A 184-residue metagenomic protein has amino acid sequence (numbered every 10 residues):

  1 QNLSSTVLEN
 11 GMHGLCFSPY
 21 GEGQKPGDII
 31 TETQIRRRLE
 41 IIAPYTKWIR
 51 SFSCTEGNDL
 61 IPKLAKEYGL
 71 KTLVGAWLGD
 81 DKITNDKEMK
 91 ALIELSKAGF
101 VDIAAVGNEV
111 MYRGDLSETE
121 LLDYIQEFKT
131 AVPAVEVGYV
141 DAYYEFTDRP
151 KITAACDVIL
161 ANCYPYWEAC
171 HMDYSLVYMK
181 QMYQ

Functional and structural regions predicted by a protein language model:
Q1-D28, D81-F128: Ligand-binding grooves and catalytic loops that recognize ribose/phosphate and carbohydrate rings, and esterified lipid
N10-M89: N-terminal carbohydrate-binding/catalytic regions of secreted carbohydrate-active enzymes
M12-G14, W48-R50, G69-L73, V101-A105 (+2 more regions): Structural preference for beta-strand elements that scaffold enzyme active sites
P19-E22, T55-N58, L78-K82, G107-R113 (+2 more regions): Solvent-exposed loop/turn segments at secondary-structure junctions within structured extracellular/periplasmic domains
E40-A43, P62-K66, L121-P133, Q184: Surface-exposed amphipathic alpha-helices with a cationic face
N58-A65, N85-I93, D115-L121, A142-V158: Distinct, well-ordered alpha-helical segments
L73-A76, K129-T147: Aromatic-lined carbohydrate-recognition surfaces of secreted/lumenal glycan-active proteins
V101-D102, N108, D141-Q181: Aromatic- and acid-rich polysaccharide-binding/catalytic face of secreted or lumenal carbohydrate-active enzymes
